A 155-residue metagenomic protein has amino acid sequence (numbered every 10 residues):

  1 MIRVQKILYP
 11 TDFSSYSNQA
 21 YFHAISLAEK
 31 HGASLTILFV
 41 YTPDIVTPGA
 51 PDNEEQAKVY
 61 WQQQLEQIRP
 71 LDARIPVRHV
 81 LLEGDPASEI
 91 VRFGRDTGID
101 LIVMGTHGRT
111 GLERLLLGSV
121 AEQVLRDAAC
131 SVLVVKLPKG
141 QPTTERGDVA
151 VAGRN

Functional and structural regions predicted by a protein language model:
M1-I2, Y16, P70-I102, K139-T144 (+1 more regions): Structural beta-alpha unit
I2-E55, G140, A150-N155: Small/aliphatic-rich secondary-structure junction motif
S17, A57, L117-A121: Short, conserved glycine- and acidic-residue-centered signature motifs in active-site or ligand-binding loops
A20, T47-A50, E89-R92, R114-L115 (+1 more regions): Short, well-ordered secondary-structure micro-motifs
H23, N53-Q67, E89: Short, solvent-exposed amphipathic alpha-helices that sit in or adjacent to ligand/effector-binding or catalytic
L27, A33-S34, I75, I99 (+1 more regions): Short glycine/serine/threonine/alanine-rich loop segments
T36-L38, R78-L82, L133: General small-molecule cofactor/ligand-binding pocket signal
F93-T143: Gly/Ser-rich helix-loop-strand patches that form or flank binding pockets for ribonucleotide-derived cofactors
